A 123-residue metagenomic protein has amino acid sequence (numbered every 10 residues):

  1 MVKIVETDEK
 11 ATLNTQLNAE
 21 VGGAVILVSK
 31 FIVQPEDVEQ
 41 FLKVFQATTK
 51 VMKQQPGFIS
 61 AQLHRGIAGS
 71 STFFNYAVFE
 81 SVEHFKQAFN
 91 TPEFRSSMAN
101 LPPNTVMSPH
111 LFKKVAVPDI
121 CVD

Functional and structural regions predicted by a protein language model:
V2-K10, Q54-I59, V78-F112: An amphipathic, aromatic/His-enriched active-site/gating alpha helix that lines ligand/cofactor pockets
L13-E20, Q62-H64: Short beta-strand/turn micro-motifs at beta-sheet edges
A24-I32, Q62-T91: Short, well-ordered beta-strand segments in beta-rich or mixed alpha/beta enzyme and ligand-binding folds
K30, T48-T49: General detector of folded, globular domains
I32-F41: Short, surface-exposed ligand-recognition loops at beta-strand->loop->(often short) alpha-helix junctions that present
T49-F74, P109: Short, glycine- and small/hydrophobic-rich beta-strand elements in well-ordered beta-sheets
V115-D123: Short, low-order "capping/linker" segments at domain edges
